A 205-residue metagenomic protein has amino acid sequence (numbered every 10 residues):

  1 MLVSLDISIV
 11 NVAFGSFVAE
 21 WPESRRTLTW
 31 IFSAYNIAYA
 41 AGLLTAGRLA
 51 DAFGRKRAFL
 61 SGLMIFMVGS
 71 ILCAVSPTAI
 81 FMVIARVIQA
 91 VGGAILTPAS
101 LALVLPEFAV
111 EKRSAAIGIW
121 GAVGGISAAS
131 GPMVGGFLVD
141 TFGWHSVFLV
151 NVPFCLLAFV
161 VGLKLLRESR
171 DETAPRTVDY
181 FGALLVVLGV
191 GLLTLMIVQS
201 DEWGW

Functional and structural regions predicted by a protein language model:
M1, D6, F17, L28 (+5 more regions): Conserved structural-core and active-site-/substrate-pathway-adjacent residues in large, well-folded domains of enzymes
L2-A13, A38, G189, V198-E202: Conserved extracellular-gate-facing transmembrane-helix segments in secondary transporters
S8, Y39-L44, A94, A128-A129: Residue-level signature of mid-helix packing/kink "hotspots" within the transmembrane helices of 12-pass Major
V10-A13, S33, A46, I84 (+4 more regions): Hydrophobic/aromatic residues in alpha-helical transmembrane segments
N11-G42, A79-I84: Extracellular/periplasmic helix-loop-helix junction of adjacent transmembrane segments in MFS-like secondary
A19, D140, T194-W205: Membrane-interface helix termini and inter-helical loops of multi-pass transporters
W30, Y35, W120, W144-F148 (+1 more regions): Signature tryptophan residues that serve as conserved aromatic anchors
D51-G182, V186, Q199: Helix-loop-helix hairpins in multi-pass membrane proteins, especially solute transporters
